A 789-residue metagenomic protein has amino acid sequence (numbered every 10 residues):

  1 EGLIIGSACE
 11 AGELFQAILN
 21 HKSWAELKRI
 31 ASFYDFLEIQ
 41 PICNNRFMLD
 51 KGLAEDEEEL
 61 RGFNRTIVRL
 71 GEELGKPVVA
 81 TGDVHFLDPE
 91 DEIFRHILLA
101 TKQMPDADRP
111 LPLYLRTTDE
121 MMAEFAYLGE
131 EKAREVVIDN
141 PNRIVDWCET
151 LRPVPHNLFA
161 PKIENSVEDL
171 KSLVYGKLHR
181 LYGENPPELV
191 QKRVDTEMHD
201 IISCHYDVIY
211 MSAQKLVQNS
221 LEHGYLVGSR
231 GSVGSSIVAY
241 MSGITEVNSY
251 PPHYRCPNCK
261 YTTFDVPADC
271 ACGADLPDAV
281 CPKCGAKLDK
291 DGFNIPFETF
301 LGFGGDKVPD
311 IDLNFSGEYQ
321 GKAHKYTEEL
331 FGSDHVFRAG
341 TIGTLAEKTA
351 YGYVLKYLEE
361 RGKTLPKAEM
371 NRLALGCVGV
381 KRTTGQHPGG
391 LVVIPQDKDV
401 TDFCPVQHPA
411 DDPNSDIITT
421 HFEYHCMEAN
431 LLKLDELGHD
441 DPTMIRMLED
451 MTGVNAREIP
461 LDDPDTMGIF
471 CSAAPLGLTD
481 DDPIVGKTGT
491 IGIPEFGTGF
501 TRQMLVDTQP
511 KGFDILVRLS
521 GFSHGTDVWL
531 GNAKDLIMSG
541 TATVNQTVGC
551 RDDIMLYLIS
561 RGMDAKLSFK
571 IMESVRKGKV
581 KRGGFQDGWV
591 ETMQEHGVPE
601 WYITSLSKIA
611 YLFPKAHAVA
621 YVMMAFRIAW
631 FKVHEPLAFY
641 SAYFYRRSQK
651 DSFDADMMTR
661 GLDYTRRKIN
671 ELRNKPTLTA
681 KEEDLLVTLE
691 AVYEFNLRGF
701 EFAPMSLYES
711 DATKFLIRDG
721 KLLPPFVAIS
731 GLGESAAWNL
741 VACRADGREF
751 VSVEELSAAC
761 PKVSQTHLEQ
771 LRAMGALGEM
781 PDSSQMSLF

Functional and structural regions predicted by a protein language model:
E1-D91, G176-S212: Domain-core and long-helix interface of multi-subunit machines
E13-F15, N44-L53, L158-I163, I571-K579 (+1 more regions): Active-site-proximal beta-alpha loop/turn segments in soluble metabolic enzymes
K22, E26, E59-F63, A133-V136 (+3 more regions): Soluble or luminal CAZymes and related metallo-dependent hydrolases
E26, I67, V137, P141 (+3 more regions): Alpha-helical packing segments of well-folded alpha/beta enzyme cores
A31-Y34, T101-P105, S249-H253, N258: Structural recognition of alpha->loop->beta junctions
Y34, L74, C148, F331-D334: A structural signal for short coil/turn segments at secondary-structure junctions
Q40, F86, I97, N165-F789: Noncatalytic, beta-rich nucleic-acid-contacting surfaces in large DNA/RNA-processing enzymes
E92-Y175: Active-site or pore-adjacent capping/gating segments
